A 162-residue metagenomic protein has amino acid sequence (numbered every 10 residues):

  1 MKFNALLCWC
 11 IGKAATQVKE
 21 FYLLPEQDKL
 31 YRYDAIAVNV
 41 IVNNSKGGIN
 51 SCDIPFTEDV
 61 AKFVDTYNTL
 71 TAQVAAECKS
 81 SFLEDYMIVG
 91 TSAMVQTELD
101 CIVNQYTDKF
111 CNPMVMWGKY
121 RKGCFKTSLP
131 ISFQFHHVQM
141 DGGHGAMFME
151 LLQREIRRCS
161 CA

Functional and structural regions predicted by a protein language model:
M1-Q17, L129-F148: Acyl activation and transfer enzymes in specialized metabolism, enriched for ANL adenylate-forming modules
K2-V38: Hydrophobic "lid/gating" helix adjacent to the active-site nucleophile that controls access to an acyl-thioester pocket
N4, D85-L129: Flexible, Gly/Pro-enriched loop and linker segments at secondary-structure and domain junctions
D34-E58, S128-Q134: Acyl/amide activation-and-transfer machinery of modular secondary-metabolite enzymes
N44-L99: Helical lid/core segments from catalytic subdomains that handle acyl or acyl-like groups
L70-L83, A93, C111-M116, S132-F135 (+2 more regions): Plant-skewed but cross-kingdom recognition/interaction modules and surfaces
